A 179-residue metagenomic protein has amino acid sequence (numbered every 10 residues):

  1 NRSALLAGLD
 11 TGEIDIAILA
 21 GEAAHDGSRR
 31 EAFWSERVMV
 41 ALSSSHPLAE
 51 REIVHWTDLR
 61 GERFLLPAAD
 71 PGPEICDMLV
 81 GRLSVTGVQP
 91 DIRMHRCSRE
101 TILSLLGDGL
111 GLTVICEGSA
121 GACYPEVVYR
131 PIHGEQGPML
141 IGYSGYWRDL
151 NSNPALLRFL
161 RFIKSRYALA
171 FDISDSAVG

Functional and structural regions predicted by a protein language model:
N1, A20-G21, V88-S98: Short beta-strand-to-loop elements that line the ligand-binding cleft of bilobed periplasmic-binding protein-like
R2-L42, H55, M78, I102 (+2 more regions): Short beta-strand-centered segments that line the small-molecule binding cleft or hinge of alpha/beta clamshell
I14-A20, H95-C97, V114-C116: Short beta-strand and adjacent tight-turn residues that come in two discontinuous sequence segments and form the edges
G21-E22, S44, C116-S119, Y143: Short secondary-structure boundary segments
A32, M39-A41, P47, L65 (+3 more regions): Residues embedded in well-ordered beta-strands
F64-T86, N153-L160, Y167-S176: Secondary-structure junction motif
V128-I173, V178: A late-sequence structural motif
